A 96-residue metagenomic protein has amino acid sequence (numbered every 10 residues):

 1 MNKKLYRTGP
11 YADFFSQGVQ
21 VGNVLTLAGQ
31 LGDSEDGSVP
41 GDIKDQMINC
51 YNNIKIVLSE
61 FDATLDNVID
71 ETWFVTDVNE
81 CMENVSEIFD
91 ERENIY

Functional and structural regions predicted by a protein language model:
M1-I69, V75-Y96: N-terminal presequence-like segments and the immediate start of the first folded domain
